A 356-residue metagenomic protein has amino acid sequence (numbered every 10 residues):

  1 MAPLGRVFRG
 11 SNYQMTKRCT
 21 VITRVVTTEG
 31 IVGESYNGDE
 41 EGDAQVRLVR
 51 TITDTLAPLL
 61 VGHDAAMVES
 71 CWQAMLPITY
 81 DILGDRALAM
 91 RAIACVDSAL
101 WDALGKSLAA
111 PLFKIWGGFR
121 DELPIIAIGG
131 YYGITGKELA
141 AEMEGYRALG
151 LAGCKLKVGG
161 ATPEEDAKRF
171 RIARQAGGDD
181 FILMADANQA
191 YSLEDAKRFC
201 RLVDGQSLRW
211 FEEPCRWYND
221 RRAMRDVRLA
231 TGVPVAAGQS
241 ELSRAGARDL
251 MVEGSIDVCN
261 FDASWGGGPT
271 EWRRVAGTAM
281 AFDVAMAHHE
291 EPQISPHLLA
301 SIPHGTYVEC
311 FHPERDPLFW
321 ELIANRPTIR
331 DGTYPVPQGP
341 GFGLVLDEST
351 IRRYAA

Functional and structural regions predicted by a protein language model:
M1-E34, G38-E40, P313-W320: Structured beta-strand/loop patches that form or line metal/cofactor-binding pockets in enzymes
M15, A287-A356: Flexible C-terminal active-site loop/helix
V26-S107: Metal- or metallocofactor-binding catalytic centers and their adjacent structured scaffolds across diverse enzyme
G30, L56, V96, A109 (+7 more regions): Conserved, mostly hydrophobic/aromatic
D43-L48, R248-E253, E271-R274, P292-G305 (+1 more regions): Histidine/acidic-residue-rich catalytic or RNA/ligand-binding cores of hydrolases and nuclease-related proteins
P111-Y131, D180: N-terminal small/glycine-rich loop or linker at the start of catalytic domains across soluble metabolic enzymes
G129-L139, P163: Active-site beta->alpha loop and helix N-cap motifs at the rims of alpha/beta catalytic domains
L156, A161-H289: Catalytic core of soluble alpha/beta enzymes
